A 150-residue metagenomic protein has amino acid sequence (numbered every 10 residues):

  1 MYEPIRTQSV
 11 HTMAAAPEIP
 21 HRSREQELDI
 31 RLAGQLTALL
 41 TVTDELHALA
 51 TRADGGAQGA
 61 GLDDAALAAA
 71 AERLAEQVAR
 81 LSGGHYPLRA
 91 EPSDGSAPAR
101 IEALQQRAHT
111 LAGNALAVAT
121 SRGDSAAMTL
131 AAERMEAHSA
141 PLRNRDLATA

Functional and structural regions predicted by a protein language model:
M1-R107, L111, T149-A150: Long, non-catalytic architectural segments outside compact domain cores
A103-A150: Amphipathic alpha-helical binding modules
